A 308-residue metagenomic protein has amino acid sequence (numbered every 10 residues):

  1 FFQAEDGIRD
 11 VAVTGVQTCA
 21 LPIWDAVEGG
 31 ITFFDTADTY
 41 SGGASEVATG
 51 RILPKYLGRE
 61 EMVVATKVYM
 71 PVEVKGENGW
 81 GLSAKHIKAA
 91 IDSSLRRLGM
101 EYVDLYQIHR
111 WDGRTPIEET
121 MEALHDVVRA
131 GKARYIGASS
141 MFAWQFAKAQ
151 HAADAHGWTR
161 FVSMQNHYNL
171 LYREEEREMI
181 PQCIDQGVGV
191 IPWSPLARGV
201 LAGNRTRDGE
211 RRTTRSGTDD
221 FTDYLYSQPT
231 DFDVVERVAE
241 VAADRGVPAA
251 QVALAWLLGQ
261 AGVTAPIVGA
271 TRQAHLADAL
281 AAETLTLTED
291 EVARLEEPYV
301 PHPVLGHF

Functional and structural regions predicted by a protein language model:
F1-C19: Single conserved hydrophobic/aromatic residue that forms the stacking wall/gate of nucleotide- or nucleobase-binding
A20-A26, L82-L98, F146-Q150: Short, acidic/polar
P22-A37: Catalytic domains of carbohydrate-active enzymes, especially glycoside hydrolases
F34, V103, I136: Glycine-centered flexible beta-alpha turn that most often forms the glycine-rich phosphate-binding loop
D35-I52, R110-E118: Glycine-rich, proline-tolerant flexible connector loops at the mouths of alpha/beta enzymes
I52-E61, R96-G99, V128, Q150-H156: Acidic (Asp/Glu)-rich catalytic clusters
L95-T115: Active-site groove signature of glycoside hydrolases
D112, I117-E297, H307: Beta/alpha (TIM)-barrel catalytic core signal, keyed to glycine-rich beta->alpha loops juxtaposed to Asp/Glu that bind
